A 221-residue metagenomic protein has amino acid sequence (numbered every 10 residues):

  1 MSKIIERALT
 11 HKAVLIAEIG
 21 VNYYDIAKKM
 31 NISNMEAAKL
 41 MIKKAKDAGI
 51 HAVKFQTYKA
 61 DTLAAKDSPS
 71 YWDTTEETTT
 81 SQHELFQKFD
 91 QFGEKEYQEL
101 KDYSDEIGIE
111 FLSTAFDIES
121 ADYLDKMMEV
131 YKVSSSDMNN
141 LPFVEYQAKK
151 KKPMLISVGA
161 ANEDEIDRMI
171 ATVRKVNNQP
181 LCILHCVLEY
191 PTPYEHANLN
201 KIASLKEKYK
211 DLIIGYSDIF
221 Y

Functional and structural regions predicted by a protein language model:
M1-Y221: Catalytic cores and adjacent flexible loops of soluble metabolic enzymes that perform enolate/carbanion chemistry on
